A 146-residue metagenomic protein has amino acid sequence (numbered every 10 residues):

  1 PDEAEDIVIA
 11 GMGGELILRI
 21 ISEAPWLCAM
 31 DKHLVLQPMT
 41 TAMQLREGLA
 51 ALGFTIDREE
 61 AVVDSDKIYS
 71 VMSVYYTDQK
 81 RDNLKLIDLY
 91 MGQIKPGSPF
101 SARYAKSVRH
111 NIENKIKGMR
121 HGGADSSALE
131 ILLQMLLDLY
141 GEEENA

Functional and structural regions predicted by a protein language model:
E3-D6, M12-A146: Class I S-adenosyl-L-methionine
